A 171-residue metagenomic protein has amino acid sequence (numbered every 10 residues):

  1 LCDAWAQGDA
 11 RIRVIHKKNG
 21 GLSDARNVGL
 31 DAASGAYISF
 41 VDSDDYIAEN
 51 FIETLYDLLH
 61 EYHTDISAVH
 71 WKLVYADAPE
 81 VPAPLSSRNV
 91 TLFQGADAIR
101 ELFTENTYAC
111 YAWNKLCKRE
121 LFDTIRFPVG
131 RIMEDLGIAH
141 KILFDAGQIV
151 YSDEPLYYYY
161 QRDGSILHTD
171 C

Functional and structural regions predicted by a protein language model:
L1-C171: Nucleotide-sugar donor-binding/catalytic module of glycosyltransferases that assemble extracellular/cell-envelope
